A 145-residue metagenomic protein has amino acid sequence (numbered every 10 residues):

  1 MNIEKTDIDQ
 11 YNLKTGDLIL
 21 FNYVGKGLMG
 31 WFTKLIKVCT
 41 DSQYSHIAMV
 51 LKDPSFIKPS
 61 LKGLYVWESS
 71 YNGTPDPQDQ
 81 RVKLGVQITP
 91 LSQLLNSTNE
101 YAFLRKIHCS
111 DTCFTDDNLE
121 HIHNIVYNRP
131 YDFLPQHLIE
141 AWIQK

Functional and structural regions predicted by a protein language model:
M1-K145: Cysteine-nucleophile amide-bond enzymes
